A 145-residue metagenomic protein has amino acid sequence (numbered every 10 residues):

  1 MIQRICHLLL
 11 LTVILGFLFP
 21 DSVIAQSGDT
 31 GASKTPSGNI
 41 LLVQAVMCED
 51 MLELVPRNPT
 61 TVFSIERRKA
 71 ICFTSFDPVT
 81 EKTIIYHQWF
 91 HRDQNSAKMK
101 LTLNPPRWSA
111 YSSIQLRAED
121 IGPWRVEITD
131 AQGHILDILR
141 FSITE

Functional and structural regions predicted by a protein language model:
M1-L10: Bacterial N-terminal signal peptides that target proteins for export
Q26-R67: Short, compositionally biased P/S/T/A/G/V-rich stretches that sit at domain boundaries
A70-D77: Short edge beta-strand/loop segments characteristic of extracellular beta-sandwich folds
F73, W108-L116: Exposed aromatic-hydrophobic patches
K82, I121-P123: Extracellular Ig-like/FN3 beta-sandwich strand-entry sites
H87-H91, I128: Conserved aromatic beta-strand anchor motif in extracellular beta-sandwich/beta-rich domains
T102-W108: Short proline/glycine- and polar residue-rich coil/turn motifs
R125-F141: Short, exposed beta-strand-loop hairpins at the edges of beta-sheets in extracellular/periplasmic proteins
